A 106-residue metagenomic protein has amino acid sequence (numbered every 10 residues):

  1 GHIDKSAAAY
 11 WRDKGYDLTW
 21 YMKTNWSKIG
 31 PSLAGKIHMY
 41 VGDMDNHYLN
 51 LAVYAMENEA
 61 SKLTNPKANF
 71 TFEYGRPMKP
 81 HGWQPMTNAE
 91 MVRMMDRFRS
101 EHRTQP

Functional and structural regions predicted by a protein language model:
G1-S32, N46-N50, K62: Accessory cap/linker subdomain of secreted extracellular hydrolases
W20, H38-P106: C-terminal catalytic histidine-bearing segment of alpha/beta-hydrolase fold enzymes
A34-K36: A general structural motif
